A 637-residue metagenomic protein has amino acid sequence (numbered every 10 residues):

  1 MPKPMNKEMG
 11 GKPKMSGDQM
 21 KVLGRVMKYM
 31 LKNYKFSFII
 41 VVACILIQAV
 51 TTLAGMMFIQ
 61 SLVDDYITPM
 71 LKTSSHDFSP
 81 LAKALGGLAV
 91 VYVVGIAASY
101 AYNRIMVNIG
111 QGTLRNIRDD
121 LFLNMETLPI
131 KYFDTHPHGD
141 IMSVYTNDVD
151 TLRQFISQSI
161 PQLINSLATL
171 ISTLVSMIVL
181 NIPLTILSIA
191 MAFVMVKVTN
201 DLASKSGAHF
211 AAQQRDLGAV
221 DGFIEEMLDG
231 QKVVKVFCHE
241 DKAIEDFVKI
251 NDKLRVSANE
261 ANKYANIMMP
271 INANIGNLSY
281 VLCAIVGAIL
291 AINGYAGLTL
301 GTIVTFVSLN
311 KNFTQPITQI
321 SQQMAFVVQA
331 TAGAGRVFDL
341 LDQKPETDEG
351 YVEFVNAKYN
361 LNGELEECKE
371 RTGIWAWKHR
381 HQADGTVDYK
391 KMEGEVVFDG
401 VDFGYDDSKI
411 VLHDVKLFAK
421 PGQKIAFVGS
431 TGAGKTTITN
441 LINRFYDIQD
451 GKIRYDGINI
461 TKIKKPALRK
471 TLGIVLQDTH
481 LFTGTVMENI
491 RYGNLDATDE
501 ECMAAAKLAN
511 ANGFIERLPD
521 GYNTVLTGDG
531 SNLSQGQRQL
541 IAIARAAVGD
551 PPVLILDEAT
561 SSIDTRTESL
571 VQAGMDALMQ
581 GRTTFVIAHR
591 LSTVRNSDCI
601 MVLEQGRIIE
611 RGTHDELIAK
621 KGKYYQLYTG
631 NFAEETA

Functional and structural regions predicted by a protein language model:
M1-T52, I67-A84, Y102-M106, G110 (+9 more regions): Membrane-integrated ABC transporters
K12-Q19, T51-D64, V91-H138, M142-T146 (+9 more regions): Juxtamembrane helix-loop junctions of ABC transporter transmembrane domains
G24, A43, A98, Y102 (+4 more regions): Hydrophobic alpha-helical transmembrane segments of ABC transporter permease domains
K32-K35, I130-K131, V149-I156, I160 (+5 more regions): An intracellular "coupling" helix at the cytosolic face of ABC transporter transmembrane type-1 domains
N33, S37-I47, L88-V91, Q158-A212 (+2 more regions): Transmembrane helices of ABC transporter permease
F38-A101, I178-P183, I285, G294-L300: Transmembrane helix-loop-helix hairpins at lipid-water interfaces of multipass membrane proteins, especially the type-1
P69, S176-A190, E260, Y264-G335 (+2 more regions): Helix-loop-helix
S74, A357-A637: ABC-type nucleotide-binding domain
